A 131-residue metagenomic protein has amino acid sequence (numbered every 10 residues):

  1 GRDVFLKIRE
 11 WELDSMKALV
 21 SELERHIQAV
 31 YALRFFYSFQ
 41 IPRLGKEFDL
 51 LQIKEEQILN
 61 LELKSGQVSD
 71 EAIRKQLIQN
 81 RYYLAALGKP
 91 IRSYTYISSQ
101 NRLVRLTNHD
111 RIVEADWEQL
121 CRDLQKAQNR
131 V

Functional and structural regions predicted by a protein language model:
G1-R130: Accessory nucleic-acid engagement/destabilization modules that flank
